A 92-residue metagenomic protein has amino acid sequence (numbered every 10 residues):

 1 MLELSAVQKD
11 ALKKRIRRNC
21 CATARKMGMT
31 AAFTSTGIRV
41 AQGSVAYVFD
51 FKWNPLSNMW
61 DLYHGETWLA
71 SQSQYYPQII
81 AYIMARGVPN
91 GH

Functional and structural regions predicted by a protein language model:
M1-Q42, G65-Q72: Negatively charged, low-complexity tracts enriched in Asp/Glu with abundant Ser/Thr
S5, R86-V88: Aromatic-enriched hydrophobic runs in primary sequence
V45-Y82, R86: Intrinsically disordered, low-complexity regulatory segments enriched in Ser/Thr/Pro and charged residues
N90-H92: Short acidic DE-rich linear segments
